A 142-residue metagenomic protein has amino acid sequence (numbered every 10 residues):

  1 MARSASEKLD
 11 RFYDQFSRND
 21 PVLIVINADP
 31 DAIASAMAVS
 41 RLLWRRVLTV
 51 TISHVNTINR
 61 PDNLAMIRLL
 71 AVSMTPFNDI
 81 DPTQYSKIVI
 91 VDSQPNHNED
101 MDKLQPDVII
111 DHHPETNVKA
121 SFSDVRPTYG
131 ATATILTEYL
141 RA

Functional and structural regions predicted by a protein language model:
M1-A142: Replace "Mg2+/Mn2+-dependent" with "divalent metal-dependent
